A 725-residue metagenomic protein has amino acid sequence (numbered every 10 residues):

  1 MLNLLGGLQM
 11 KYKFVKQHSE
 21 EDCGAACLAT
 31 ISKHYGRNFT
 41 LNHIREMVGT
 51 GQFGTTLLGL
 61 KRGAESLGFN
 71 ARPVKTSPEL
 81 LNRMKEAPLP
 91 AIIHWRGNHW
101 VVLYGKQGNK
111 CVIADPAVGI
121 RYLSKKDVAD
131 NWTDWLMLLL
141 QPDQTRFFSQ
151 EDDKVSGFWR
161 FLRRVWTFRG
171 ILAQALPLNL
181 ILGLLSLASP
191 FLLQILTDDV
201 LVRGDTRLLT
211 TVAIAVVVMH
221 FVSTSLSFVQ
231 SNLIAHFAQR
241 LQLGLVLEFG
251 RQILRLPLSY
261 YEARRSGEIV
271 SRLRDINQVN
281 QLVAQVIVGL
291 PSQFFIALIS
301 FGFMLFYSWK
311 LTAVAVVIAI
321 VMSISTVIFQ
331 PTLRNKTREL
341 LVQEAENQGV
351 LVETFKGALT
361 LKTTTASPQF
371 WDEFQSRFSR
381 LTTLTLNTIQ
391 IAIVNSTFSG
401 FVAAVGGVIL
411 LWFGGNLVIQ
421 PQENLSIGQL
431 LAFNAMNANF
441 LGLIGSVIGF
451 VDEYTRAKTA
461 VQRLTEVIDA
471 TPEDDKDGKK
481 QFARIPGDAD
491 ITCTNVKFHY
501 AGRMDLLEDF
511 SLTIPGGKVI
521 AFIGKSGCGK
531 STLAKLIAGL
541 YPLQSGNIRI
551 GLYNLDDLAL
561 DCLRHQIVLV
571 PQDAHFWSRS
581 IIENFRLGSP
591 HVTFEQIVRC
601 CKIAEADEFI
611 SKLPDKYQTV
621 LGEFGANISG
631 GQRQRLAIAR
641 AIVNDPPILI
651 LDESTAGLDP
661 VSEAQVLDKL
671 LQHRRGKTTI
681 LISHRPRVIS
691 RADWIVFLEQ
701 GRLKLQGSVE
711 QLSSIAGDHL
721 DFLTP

Functional and structural regions predicted by a protein language model:
M1-S189, V202, T206-V212, I234 (+7 more regions): Membrane-integrated ABC transporters
A173-L226, L233, L305-K310, V408 (+2 more regions): Transmembrane helix-loop-helix hairpins at lipid-water interfaces of multipass membrane proteins, especially the type-1
L185, R274-I318, V394, F398-G406 (+1 more regions): Hydrophobic alpha-helical transmembrane segments of ABC transporter permease domains
V212-S223, S227, G289-E339, W412-L425 (+1 more regions): Transmembrane helices of ABC transporter permease
A235, Q343, K362-A366, Q390 (+1 more regions): Cytosolic ends of transmembrane helices, especially the final helix of ABC transmembrane type-1 domains
L247, R251-E268, E339-N387, A489: Loop segments that connect adjacent transmembrane helices in multi-pass transporters
E473-P486: Pre-NBD coupling/linker segments of ABC/ABC-like ATPases
R484-P725: ABC-type nucleotide-binding domain
